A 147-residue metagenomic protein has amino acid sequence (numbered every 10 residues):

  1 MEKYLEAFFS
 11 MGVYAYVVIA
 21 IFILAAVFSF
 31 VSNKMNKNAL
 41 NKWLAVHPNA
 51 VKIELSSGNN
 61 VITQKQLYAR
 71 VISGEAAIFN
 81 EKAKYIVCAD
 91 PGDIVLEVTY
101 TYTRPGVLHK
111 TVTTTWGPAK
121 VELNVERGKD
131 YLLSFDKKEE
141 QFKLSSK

Functional and structural regions predicted by a protein language model:
M1-A89, V95-K147: Short loop/turn and low-complexity linker motifs enriched in small/turn-promoting residues
